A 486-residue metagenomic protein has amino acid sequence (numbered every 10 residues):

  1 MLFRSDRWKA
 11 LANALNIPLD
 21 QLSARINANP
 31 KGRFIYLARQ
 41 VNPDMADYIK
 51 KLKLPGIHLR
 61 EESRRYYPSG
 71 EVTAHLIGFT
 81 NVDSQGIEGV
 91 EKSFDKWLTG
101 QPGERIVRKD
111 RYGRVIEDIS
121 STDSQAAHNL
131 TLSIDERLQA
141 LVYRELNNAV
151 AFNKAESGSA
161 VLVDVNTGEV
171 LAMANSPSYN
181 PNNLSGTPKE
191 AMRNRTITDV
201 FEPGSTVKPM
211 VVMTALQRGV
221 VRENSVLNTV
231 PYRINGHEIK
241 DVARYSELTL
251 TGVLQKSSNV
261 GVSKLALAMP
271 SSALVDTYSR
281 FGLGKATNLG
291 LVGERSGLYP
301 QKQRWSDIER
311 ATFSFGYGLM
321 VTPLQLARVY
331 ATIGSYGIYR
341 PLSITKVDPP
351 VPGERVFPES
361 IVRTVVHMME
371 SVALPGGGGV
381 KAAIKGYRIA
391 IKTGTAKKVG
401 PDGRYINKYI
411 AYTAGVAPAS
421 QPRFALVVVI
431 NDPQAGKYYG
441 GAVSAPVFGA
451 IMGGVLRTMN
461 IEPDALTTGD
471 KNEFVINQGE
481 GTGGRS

Functional and structural regions predicted by a protein language model:
D6, A10, Q21, Y36 (+20 more regions): Extracytoplasmic/secreted proteins, especially bacterial periplasmic and envelope-associated proteins
D6-N13, Q21-A127, V428, P446-G449: Small/polar-residue-rich segments within soluble enzyme cores
K53-L54, T73, S84-Q85, L146-T167 (+2 more regions): Flexible, solvent-exposed loop/hinge segments and secondary-structure transition points
K109-I119, A160, D164-S205, M210-Q434 (+4 more regions): Beta-lactam-recognizing serine transpeptidase/beta-lactamase-like catalytic domain environment
V115-G158: Conserved, well-ordered alpha-helix/loop/beta-strand core segments that scaffold catalytic motifs
G334, A373, G449-L456, N460: Short amphipathic alpha-helical signal-transduction/dimerization elements
A450, T458-S486: Ligand-recognition elements built from short beta-strands and adjacent flexible loops
